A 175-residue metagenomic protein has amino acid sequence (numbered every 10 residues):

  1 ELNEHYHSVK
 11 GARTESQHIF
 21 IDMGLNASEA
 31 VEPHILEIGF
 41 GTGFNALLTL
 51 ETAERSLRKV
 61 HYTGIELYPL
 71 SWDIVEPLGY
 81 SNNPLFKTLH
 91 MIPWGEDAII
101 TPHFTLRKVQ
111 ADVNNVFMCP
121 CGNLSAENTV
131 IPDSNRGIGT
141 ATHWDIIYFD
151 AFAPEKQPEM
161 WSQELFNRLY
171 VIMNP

Functional and structural regions predicted by a protein language model:
R13-V31: Conserved alpha-helix/loop element of class I SAM-dependent methyltransferases that forms part of the SAM/SAH-binding
L25-S28, P33-I92: SAM cofactor-binding core of SAM-dependent methyltransferases, primarily the Rossmann-like beta-alpha-beta module
E76-P120: S-adenosyl-L-methionine
C119-P120, A141-I146: A short acidic, Gly/Pro-enriched loop at the edge of an enzyme's catalytic core that lines a small-molecule cofactor
D150: Residues lining the SAM
A153-Q163: Glycine/threonine-rich flexible loop motifs
S162-N174: A short glycine-rich, Lys/Arg-flanked "PGG" loop and its adjoining helix->strand segment in the class I
